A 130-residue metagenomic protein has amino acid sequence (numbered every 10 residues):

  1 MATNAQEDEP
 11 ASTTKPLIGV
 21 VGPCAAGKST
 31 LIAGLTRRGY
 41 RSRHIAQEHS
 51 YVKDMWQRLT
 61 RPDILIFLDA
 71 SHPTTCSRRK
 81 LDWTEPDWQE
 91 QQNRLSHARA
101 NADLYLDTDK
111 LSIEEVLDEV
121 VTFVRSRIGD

Functional and structural regions predicted by a protein language model:
A2-P10: Pre-Walker A adenine-sensing motif
T3, I45-V52, P86-Q89: Short gly/ser/thr-rich secondary-structure transition/capping motifs
P10-S12, P23, A33-D63: Conserved substrate/cofactor phosphate-moiety recognition/catalytic segment in nucleotide-dependent phosphotransferases
V20: Hydrophobic anchor at the beta1->P-loop junction of P-loop NTPases
G27: Conserved glycine(s) of the Walker
T30: Conserved Walker
R61-R78, L106: Conserved phosphate-donor/acceptor-positioning beta-strand/loop module used by diverse small-molecule
L81-E119, D130: Small-molecule kinase domains that catalyze NTP-dependent phosphoryl transfer to phosphate-bearing small molecules
